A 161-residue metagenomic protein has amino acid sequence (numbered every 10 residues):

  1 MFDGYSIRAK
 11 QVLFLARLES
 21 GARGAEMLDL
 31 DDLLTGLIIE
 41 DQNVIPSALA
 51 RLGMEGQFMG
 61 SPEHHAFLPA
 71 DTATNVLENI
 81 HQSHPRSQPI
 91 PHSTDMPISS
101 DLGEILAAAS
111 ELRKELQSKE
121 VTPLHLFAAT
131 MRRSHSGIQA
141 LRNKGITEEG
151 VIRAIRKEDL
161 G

Functional and structural regions predicted by a protein language model:
M1-G161: Histone-fold recognition with a strong bias for associated Lys/Arg-rich disordered tails
